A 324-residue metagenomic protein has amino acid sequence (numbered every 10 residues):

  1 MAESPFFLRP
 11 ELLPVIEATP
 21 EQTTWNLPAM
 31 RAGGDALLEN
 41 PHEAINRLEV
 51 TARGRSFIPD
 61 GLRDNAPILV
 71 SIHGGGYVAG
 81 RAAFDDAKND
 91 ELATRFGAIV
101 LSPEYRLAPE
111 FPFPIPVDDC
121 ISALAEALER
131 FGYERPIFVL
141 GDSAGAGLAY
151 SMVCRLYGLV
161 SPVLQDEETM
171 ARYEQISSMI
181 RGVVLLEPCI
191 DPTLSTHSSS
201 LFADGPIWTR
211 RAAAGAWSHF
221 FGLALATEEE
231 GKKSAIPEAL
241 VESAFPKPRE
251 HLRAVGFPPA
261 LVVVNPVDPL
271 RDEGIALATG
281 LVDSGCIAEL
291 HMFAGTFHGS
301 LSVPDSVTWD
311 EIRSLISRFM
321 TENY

Functional and structural regions predicted by a protein language model:
M1-D60, A224-K233, P237-E238, Y324: A glycine/proline-hinged amphipathic helix-loop "lid/cap" segment that gates access to hydrophobic ligand pockets
L8, N26, D35-L37, Y133-R135 (+1 more regions): Alpha/beta hydrolase fold serine-hydrolase catalytic domain that processes acyl esters and thioesters
R53-N65, P248-L252: Short beta-strand-to-loop junctions in surface cap/lid or active-site-entrance loops
N65-G74: Short beta-strand element of the alpha/beta-hydrolase
I68, G97-L101: A fold-wide structural signal in alpha/beta-hydrolase
H73-A79, V267: Active-site glycine-rich loops that stabilize anionic/oxyanionic intermediates across multiple enzyme folds
R81-A82, K88, L101-P136, P304-D310: Catalytic nucleophile-loop/oxyanion-hole region of alpha/beta-hydrolase and closely related hydrolase-like folds
G141, G145, A149: Gly/Ala-rich beta-loop-alpha elbow adjacent to hydrolase catalytic centers
